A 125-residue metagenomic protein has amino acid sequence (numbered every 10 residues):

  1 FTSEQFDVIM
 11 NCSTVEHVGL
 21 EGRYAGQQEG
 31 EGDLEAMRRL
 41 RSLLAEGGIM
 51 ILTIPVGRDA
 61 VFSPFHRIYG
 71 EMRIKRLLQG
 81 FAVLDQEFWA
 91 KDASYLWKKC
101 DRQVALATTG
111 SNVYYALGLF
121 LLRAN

Functional and structural regions predicted by a protein language model:
F1-M10: A short acidic, Gly/Pro-enriched loop at the edge of an enzyme's catalytic core that lines a small-molecule cofactor
M10-V15, G19: A conserved beta-strand element that flanks and buttresses the S-adenosyl-L-methionine
N11, M50-I51, E87-F88: A structural signal for the main folded, soluble domain(s) of proteins
L20-G22, S63: Conserved catalytic-core motifs of eukaryotic protein kinase domains, centered on the activation segment
Q27-I49: A short glycine-rich, Lys/Arg-flanked "PGG" loop and its adjoining helix->strand segment in the class I
E31, L52, G57-L77: Acceptor-substrate binding/catalytic loop of class I
E71-A124: Class I S-adenosyl-L-methionine
